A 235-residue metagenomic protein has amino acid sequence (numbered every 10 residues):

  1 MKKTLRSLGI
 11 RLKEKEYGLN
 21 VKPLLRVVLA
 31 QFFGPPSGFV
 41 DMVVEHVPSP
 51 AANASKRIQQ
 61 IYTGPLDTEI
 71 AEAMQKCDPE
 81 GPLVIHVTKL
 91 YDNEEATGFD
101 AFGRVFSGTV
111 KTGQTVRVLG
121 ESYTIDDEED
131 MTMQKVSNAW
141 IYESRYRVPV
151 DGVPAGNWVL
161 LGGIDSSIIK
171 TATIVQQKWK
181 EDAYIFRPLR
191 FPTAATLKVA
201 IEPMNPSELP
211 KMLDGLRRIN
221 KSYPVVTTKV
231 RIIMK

Functional and structural regions predicted by a protein language model:
M1-K235: Structural and coupling elements of P-loop NTPases
